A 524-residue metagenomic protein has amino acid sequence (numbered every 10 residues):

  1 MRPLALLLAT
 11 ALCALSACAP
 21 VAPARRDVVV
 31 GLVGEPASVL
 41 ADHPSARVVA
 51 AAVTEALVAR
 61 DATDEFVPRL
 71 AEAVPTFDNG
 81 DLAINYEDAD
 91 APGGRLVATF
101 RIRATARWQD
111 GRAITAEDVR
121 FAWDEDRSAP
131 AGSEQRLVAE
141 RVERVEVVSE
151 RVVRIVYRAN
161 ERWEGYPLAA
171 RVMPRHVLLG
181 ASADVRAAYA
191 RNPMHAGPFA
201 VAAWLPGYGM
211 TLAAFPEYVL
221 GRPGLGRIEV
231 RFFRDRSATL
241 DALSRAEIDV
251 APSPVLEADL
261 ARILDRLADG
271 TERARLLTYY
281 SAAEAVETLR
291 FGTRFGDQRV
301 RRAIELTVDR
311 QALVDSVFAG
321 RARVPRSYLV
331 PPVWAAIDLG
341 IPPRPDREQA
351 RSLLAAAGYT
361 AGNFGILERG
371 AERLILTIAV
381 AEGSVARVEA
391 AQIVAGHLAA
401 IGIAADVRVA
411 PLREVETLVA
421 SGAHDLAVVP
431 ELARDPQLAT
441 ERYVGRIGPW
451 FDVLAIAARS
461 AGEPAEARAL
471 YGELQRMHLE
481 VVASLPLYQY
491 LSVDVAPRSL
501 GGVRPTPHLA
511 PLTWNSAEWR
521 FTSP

Functional and structural regions predicted by a protein language model:
V29, T115-A122, E150-V156, G197-P198 (+7 more regions): Alpha-helical secondary-structure segments
G31-D90, N192-H195: N-terminal lobe/hinge region of extracytoplasmic solute-binding protein
R60-E65, A139-E140, L168-P223, R227 (+4 more regions): Gly/Pro-rich hinge or "lid" segments in bacterial periplasmic/extracellular proteins
V74-G132, R154, A242, G296: Aromatic- and charge-enriched surface segment that lines or borders ligand/interaction sites
R101, R120, Q135-A181, A203 (+1 more regions): Surface-exposed binding/hinge segments that line and control ligand-binding clefts or catalytic entry sites
R144, A202-T211, E229-T293, Q311 (+3 more regions): Extracellular/periplasmic solute-recognition and catalytic clefts
A187, P216-I263, Q392-G396, G402-D406 (+1 more regions): Ligand-site clamp/hinge motif
L205-Y208, A214, E305-I341, D346-R351 (+2 more regions): Detector for C-terminal structural segments
